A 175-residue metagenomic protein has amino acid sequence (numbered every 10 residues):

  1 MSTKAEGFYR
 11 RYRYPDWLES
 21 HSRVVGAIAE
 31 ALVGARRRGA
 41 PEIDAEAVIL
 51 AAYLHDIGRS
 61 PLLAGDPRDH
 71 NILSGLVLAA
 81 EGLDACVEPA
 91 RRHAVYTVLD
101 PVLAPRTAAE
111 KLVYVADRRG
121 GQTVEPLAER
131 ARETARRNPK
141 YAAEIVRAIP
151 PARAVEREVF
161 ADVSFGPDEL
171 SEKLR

Functional and structural regions predicted by a protein language model:
M1-P15: Generic N-terminal amphipathic, Lys/Arg-enriched alpha-helix
A5, C86-V87: Hydrophobic side chains within well-formed alpha-helices
R11-I43, L54, L83, Y96-R175: Divalent metal-dependent phosphate-bond-processing catalytic cores, especially two-metal-ion Mg2+/Mn2+ enzymes that act
V25, I43-E81, E88-V98: His-Asp-centered metal-binding catalytic motifs of divalent-metal-dependent phosphohydrolases/nucleases
